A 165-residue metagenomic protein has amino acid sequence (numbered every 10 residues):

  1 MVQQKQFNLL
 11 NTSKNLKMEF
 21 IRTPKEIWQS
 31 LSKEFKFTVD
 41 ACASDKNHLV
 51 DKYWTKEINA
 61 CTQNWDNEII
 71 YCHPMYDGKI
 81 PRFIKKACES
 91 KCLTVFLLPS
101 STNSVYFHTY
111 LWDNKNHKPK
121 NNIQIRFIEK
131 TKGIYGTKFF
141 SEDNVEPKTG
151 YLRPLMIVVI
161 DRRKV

Functional and structural regions predicted by a protein language model:
M1-V165: Class I S-adenosyl-L-methionine-dependent methyltransferase catalytic core
